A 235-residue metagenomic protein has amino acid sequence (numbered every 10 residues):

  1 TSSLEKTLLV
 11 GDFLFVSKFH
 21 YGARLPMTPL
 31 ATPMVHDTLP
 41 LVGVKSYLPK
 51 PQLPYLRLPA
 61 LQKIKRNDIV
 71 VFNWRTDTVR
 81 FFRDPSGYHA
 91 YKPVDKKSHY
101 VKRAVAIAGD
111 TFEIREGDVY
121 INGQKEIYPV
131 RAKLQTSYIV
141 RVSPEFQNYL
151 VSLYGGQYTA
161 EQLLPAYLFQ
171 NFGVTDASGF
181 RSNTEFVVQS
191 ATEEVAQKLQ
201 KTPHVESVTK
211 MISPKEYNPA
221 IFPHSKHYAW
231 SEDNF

Functional and structural regions predicted by a protein language model:
T1-L4: Aromatic-capped interface at the extracytoplasmic side of an N-terminal signal-anchor transmembrane helix
V10-F235: Soluble "head" domains of membrane/secretory-pathway proteins
